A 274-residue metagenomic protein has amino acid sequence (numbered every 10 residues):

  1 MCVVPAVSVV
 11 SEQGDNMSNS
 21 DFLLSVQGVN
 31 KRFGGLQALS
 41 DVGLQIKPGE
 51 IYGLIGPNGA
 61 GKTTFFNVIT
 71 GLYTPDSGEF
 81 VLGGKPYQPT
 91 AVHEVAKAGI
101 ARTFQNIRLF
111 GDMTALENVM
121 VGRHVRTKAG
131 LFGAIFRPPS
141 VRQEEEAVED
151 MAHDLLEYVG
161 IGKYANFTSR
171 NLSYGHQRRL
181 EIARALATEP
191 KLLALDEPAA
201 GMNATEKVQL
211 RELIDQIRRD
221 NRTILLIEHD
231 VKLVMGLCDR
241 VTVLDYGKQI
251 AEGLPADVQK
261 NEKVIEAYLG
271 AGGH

Functional and structural regions predicted by a protein language model:
V9-N16: Short, Lys/Arg-enriched N-terminal segments with co-localized hydrophobic residues within the first ~10-30 amino acids
S18-H274: Glycine-rich phosphate-binding loops of nucleotide-dependent enzymes
